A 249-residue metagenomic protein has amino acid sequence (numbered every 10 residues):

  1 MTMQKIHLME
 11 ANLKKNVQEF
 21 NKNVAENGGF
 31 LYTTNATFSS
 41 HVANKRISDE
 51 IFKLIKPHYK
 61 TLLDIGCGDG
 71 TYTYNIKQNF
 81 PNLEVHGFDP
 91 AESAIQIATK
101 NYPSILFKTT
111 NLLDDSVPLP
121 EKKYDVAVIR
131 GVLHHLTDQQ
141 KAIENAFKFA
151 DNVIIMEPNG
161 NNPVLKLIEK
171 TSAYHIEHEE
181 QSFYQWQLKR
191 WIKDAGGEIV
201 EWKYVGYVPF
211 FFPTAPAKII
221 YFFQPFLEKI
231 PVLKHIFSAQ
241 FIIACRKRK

Functional and structural regions predicted by a protein language model:
T2-I55: Conserved class I S-adenosyl-L-methionine
G29, K170-S172, E201-K249: A C-terminal cap/extension of S-adenosyl-L-methionine-dependent methyltransferases that defines the acceptor-substrate
T71-D115: Class I SAM-dependent methyltransferase SAM/SAH-binding core
V128: A conserved beta-strand element that flanks and buttresses the S-adenosyl-L-methionine
L136-A146: A short, conserved alpha-helix within the catalytic core of class I
A150-P158: Conserved beta-strand signature within the Rossmann-like core of class I S-adenosyl-L-methionine
G160-H178: Short, glycine-/aromatic-enriched active-site segment of Class I SAM-dependent methyltransferases
E180-G197, W202: Short alpha-helix
